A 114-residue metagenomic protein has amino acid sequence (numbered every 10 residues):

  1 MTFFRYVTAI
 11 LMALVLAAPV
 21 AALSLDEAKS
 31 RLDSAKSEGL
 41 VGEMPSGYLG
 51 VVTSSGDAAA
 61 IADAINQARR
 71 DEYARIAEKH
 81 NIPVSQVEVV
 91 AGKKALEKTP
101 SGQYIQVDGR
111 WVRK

Functional and structural regions predicted by a protein language model:
M1-I10: Bacterial N-terminal signal peptides that target proteins for export
L11, A58, I76: Generic anion/oxyanion-binding catalytic loop in active/binding sites
A17-V20: N-terminal signal peptide c-region/cleavage motif recognized by signal peptidases
A22-A60, A64, H80-K114: Amphipathic, charged alpha-helical segments and their helix-to-coil junctions in extracytoplasmic/peripheral assemblies
I61-A77: Short, well-ordered alpha-helical segments
